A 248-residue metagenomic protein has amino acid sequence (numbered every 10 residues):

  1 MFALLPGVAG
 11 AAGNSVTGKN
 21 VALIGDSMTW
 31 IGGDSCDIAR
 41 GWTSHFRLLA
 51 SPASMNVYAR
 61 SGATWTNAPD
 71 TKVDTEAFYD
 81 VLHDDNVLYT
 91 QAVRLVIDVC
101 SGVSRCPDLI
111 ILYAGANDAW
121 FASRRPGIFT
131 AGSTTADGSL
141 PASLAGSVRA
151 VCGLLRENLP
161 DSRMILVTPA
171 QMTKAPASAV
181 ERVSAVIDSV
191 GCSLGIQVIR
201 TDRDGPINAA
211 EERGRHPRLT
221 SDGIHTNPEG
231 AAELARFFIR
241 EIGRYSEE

Functional and structural regions predicted by a protein language model:
M1-L4: Bacterial N-terminal signal peptides
A9-G10: Cleavable N-terminal signal peptides
G18-A22, W30-I128, S133: Conserved SGNH/GDSL esterase-like catalytic core that processes O-acyl groups on lipids and polysaccharides
I24-S27, Y58-A63, L112-N117, V167-Q171 (+2 more regions): Active-site-proximal beta-strand/loop segments in catalytic clefts of secreted hydrolases
D34, V73, P169-E248: Catalytic His-Asp segment of secreted/periplasmic serine-dependent ester chemistry enzymes
R47, S51, G115, G153-P160 (+3 more regions): Sec-exported extracytoplasmic/periplasmic mature domains
Y113-N117, R149-S184: Active-site segments of SGNH/GDSL-like serine hydrolases that catalyze O-acetyl group transfer/hydrolysis on lipids
N117-A142, A170-R182: Serine-dependent acyl-ester chemistry module
